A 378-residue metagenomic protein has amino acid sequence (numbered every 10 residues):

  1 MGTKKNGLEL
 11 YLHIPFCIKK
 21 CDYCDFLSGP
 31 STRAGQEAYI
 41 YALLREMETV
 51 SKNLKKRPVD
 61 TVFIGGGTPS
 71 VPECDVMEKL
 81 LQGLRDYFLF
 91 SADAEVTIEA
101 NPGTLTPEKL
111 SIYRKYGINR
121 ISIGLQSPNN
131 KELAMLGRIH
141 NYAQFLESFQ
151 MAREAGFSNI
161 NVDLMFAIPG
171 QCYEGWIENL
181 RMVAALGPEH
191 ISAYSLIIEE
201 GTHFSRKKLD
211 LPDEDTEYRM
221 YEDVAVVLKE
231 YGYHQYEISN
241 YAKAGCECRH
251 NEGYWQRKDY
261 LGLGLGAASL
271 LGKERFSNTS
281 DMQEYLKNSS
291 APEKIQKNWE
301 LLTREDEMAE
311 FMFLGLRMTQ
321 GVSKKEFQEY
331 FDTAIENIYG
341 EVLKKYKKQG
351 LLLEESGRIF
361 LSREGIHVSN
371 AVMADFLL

Functional and structural regions predicted by a protein language model:
G2-G7, S28-K52, R57-T333: C-terminal scaffold of the Radical SAM
L10-H13: Short active-site neighborhood of thiol/selenol oxidoreductases, capturing the structured segment around
P15-F26: Local cysteine-cluster metal-coordination motifs and their immediate loop/turn environment, predominantly Fe-S cluster
F327, L343-Q349: Basic amphipathic alpha-helical segments that dock to polyanions
T333-K345: Short amphipathic alpha-helical interaction segments
K347-G357: A short, conserved structural fragment
R358-S362: Minor-groove-contacting beta-hairpin "wing" of winged helix-turn-helix DNA-binding domains
E364-L378: Short, amphipathic alpha-helical interaction segments positioned at domain boundaries
